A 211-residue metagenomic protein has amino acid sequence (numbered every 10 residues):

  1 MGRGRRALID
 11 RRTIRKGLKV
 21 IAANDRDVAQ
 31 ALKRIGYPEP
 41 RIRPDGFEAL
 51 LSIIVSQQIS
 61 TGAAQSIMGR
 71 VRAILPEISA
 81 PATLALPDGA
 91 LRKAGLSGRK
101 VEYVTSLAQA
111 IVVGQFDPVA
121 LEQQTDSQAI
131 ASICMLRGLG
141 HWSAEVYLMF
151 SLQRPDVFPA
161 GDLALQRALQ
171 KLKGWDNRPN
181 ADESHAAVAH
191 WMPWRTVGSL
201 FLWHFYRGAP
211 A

Functional and structural regions predicted by a protein language model:
M1-P38, D126-S127, H141-A211: C-terminal accessory module of base-excision DNA glycosylases/AP lyases that mediates lesion recognition and DNA
L8, D27-A31, I59-S60, A64-R137 (+1 more regions): Alpha-helical ds-nucleic-acid-binding substructure associated with the helix-hairpin-helix region of base-excision DNA
K16, A22-I53, Q58-G69, A73-P76: A positional/architectural concept
P38, I53, Q57-Q58, I74 (+7 more regions): Alpha-helix C-capping/helix-to-loop hinge sites
P40-E48, G95-R99, V188-T196: Structural motif
A49-I54, L86-A90, Q128-S132, A164 (+2 more regions): A general alpha-helix detector
L50-V55, V104-A108, Y147, G198-L202: Short alpha-helical scaffolding segments that buttress acidic/His motifs in well-ordered protein cores
Q58-S66, V112-F116, L152-V157, F205-A211: Short helix-capping/linker segments at secondary-structure and domain boundaries
